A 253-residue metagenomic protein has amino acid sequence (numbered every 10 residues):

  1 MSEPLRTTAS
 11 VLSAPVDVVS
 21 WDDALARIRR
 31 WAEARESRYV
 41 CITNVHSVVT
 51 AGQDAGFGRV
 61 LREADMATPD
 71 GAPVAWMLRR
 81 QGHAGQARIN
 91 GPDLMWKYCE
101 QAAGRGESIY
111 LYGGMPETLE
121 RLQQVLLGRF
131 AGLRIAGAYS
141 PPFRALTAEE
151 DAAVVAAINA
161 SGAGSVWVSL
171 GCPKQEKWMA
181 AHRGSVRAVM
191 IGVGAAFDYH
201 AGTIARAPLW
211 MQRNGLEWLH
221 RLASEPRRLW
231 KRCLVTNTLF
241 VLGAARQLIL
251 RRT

Functional and structural regions predicted by a protein language model:
M1-D93: N-terminal nucleotide/polyanion-binding subdomain common to many enzyme families
S37, E107, V186-A188: A short helix->loop->beta-strand "cap" motif at the edges of active sites that frequently abuts
P73-Q81, A207-T253: A transmembrane-helix-recognition feature enriched in membrane-embedded lipid enzymes and envelope glyco-/phospholipid
V74-W76, K174, A196-A201: Short gly/pro/ser/thr-enriched loop/turn and capping motifs at secondary-structure boundaries
A75-S161: Conserved beta-alpha
Q123, E176-S185: Short Gly/Thr/Asp-enriched flexible loops that form oxyanion-binding sites at enzyme active sites
S140-L146, A188-S224: Short, flexible loop segments at boundaries between secondary-structure elements
I158-C172: Proline-aspartate-enriched helix->loop->beta-strand connector
